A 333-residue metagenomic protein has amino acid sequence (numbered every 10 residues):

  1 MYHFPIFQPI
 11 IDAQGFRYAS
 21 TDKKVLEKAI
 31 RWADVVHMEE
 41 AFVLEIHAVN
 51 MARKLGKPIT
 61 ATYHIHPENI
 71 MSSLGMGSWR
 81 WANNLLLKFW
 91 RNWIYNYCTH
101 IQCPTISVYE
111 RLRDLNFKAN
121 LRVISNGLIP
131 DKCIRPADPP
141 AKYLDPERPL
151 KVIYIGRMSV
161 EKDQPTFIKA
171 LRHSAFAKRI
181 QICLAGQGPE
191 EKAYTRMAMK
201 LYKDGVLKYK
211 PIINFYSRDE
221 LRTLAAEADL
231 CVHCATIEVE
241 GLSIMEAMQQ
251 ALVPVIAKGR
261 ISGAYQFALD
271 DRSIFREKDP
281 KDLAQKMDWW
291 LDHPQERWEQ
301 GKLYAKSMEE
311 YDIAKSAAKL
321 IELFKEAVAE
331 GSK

Functional and structural regions predicted by a protein language model:
I30, Y216, R222-A228: Short alpha-helical donor nucleotide-sugar binding micro-motif in glycosyltransferases
A41, T236: Aromatic "clamp/platform" in nucleotide-sugar-dependent glycosyltransferases that forms part of the donor/acceptor
K54, H66, A82-H100, L115: Membrane-proximal helix-turn-helix segments that form the acceptor-binding/catalytic region of lipid-linked
S107, G127: Carbohydrate-associated surface elements
L128-R148: Acidic anion/phosphate-binding donor-loop and adjacent secondary structure in glycosyltransferase catalytic cores
L150-H173, P189-K192, K281: A conserved mid-protein helix/loop that constitutes part of the nucleotide-sugar donor-binding site
K192-D219: Nucleotide-activated donor-binding/catalytic signature segment of Leloir-type glycosyltransferases, i.e., the conserved
L269-P280, W289-P294: Conserved acidic donor-binding segment of nucleotide-sugar-dependent glycosyltransferases
